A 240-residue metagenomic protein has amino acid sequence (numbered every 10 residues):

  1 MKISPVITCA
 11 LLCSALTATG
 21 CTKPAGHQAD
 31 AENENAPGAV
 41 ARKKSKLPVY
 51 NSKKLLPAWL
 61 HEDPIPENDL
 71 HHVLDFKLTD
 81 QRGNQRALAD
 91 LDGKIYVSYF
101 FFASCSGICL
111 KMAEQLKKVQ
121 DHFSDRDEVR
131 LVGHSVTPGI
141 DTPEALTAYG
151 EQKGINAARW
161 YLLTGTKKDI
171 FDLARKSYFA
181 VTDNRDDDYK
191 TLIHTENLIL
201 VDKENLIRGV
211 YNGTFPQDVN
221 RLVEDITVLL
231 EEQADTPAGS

Functional and structural regions predicted by a protein language model:
K2-D75, G239-S240: N-terminal targeting signals for export/organelle localization
H71-V73, K94, I193-T195: Short, small/polar residue-rich loop motifs at catalytic or cofactor-binding pockets
K77-L78, L200: Hydrophobic beta-strand positions
R86-L116: Short active-site neighborhood of thiol/selenol oxidoreductases, capturing the structured segment around
K111-L173: Structural microenvironment flanking redox-active thiols in thiol-disulfide oxidoreductases
A158-W160, F171, S177-D183, I193-I199: Structural micro-motif
D186-S240: Thiol-/selenol-based redox modules, centered on thioredoxin-like and closely related oxidoreductase domains
